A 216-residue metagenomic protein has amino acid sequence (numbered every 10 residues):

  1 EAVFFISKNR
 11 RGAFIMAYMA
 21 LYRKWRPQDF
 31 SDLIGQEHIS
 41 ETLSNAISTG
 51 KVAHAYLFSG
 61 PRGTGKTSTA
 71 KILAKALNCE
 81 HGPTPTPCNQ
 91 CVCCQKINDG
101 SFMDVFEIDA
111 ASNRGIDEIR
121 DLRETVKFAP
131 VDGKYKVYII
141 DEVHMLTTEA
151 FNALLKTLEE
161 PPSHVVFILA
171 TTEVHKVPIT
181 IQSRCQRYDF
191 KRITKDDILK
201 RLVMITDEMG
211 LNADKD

Functional and structural regions predicted by a protein language model:
A2-R187, I193, D197, V203-D207 (+1 more regions): P-loop/Walker A NTP-binding region and its immediately flanking N-terminal helices in P-loop NTPase folds
